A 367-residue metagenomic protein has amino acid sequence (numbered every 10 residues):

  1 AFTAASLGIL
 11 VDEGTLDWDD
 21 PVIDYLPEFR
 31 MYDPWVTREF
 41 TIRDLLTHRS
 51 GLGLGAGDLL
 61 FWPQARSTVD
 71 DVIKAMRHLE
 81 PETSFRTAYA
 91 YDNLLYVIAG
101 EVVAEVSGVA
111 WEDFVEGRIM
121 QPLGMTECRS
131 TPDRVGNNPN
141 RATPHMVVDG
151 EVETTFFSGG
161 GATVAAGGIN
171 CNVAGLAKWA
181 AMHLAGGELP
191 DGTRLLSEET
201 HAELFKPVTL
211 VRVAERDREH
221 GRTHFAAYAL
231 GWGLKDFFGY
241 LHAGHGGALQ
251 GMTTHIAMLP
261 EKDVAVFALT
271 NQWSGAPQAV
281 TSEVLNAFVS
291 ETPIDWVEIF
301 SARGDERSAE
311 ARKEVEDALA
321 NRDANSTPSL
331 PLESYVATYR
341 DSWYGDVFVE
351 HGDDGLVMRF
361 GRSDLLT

Functional and structural regions predicted by a protein language model:
A1-N93, G100-E101, S107-V109, G117 (+3 more regions): Active-site-proximal loop and beta-strand segments within enzyme catalytic domains
V11, L54, Y89, V103 (+4 more regions): Short, flexible micro-motifs
D17, V36, L59, D113 (+4 more regions): Short, polar/charged, Gly/Pro-enriched helix-capping and turn/loop motifs at alpha-helix termini and inter-helix linkers
E28, Q121-M125: A short structural micro-motif
T41, L95, N172-G175: An acidic site on a long C-lobe helix of protein kinase domains
I42-R43, T126-E127, E261-V264: Loop/turn elements at helix/coil->beta-strand transitions in domains of secreted/extracellular proteins
S50-L54, E80-P81, G124-C128, E188 (+2 more regions): Generic structural signal for secondary-structure transition and capping sites
K74, A104-G117, Q121, P139 (+2 more regions): Catalytic loop of the DD-peptidase/beta-lactamase superfamily, centered on the K-T-G motif and neighboring
